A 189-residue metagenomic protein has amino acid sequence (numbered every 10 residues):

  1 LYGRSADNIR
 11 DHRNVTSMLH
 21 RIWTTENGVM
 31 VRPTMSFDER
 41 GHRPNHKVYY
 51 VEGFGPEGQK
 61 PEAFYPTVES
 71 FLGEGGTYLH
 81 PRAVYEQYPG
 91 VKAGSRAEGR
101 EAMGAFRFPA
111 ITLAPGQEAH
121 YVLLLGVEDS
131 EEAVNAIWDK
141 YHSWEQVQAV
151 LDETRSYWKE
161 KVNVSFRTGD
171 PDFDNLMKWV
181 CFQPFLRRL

Functional and structural regions predicted by a protein language model:
L1-Q87, R107, E132, I137-N163 (+1 more regions): Polysaccharide-binding surfaces and accessory modules of carbohydrate-active proteins
Y2, A6, E128-D129, F185 (+1 more regions): Hydrophobic/aromatic-lined pockets within catalytic cores
G3, A102-A105, G126: Small-side-chain structural scaffolding
M35, Y50-G55, A110-T112, V127 (+2 more regions): Short, flexible loop/turn elements at secondary-structure junctions
P89-E101: Short, basic/aromatic beta-hairpin or loop at an interaction surface
G94-A97, F108-L113: Beta-strand-rich interaction surfaces with strong enrichment in secreted/lumenal proteins
G99-A102, Q117, S156-L189: Substrate-binding groove/exosite segments of carbohydrate-active enzymes
I111-D129: Short Pro-Gly-centered flexible turn/kink motifs
